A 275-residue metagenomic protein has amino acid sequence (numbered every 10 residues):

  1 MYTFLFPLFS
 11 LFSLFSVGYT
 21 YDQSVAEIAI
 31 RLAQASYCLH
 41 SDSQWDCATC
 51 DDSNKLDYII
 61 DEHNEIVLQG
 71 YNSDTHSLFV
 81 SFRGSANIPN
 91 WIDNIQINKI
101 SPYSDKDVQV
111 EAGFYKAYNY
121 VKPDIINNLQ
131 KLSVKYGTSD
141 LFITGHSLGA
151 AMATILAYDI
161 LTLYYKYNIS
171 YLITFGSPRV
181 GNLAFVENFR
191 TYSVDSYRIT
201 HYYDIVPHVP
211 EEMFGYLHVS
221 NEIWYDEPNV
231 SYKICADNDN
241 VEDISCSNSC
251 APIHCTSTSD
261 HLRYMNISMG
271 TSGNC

Functional and structural regions predicted by a protein language model:
M1-L11: Classical eukaryotic N-terminal signal peptides for Sec-dependent ER targeting/secretion, especially the positively
S10-G18: Hydrophobic h-region of N-terminal signal peptides that target proteins for export in Gram-negative bacteria
V17-T144, L148-C275: Non-catalytic, mobile gating and regulatory segments of ester bond hydrolases
